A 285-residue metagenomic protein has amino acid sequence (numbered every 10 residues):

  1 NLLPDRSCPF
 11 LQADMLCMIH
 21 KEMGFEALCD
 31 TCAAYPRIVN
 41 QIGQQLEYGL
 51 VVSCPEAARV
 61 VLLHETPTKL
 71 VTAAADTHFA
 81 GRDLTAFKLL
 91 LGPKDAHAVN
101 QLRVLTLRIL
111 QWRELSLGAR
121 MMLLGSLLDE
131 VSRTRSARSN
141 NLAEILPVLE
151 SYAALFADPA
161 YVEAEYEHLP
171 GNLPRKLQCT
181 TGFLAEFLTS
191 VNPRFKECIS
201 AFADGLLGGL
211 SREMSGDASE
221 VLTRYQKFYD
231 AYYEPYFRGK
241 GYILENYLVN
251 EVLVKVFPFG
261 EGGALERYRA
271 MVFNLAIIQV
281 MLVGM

Functional and structural regions predicted by a protein language model:
N1-D5: Membrane helical hairpin/interfacial module
S7-P9: Short, surface-exposed charged micro-motifs
Q12-L62: Short Cys/His-based metal-binding microdomains
H20-G24, I42, L90, K94 (+2 more regions): Conserved aromatic-histidine-acidic binding/catalytic patches
E56-A153: Charged, amphipathic alpha-helical linkers/stalks
S116-M285: Hydrophobic, aromatic-lined core segments that form the binding pocket/scaffold for planar heteroaromatic ligands
